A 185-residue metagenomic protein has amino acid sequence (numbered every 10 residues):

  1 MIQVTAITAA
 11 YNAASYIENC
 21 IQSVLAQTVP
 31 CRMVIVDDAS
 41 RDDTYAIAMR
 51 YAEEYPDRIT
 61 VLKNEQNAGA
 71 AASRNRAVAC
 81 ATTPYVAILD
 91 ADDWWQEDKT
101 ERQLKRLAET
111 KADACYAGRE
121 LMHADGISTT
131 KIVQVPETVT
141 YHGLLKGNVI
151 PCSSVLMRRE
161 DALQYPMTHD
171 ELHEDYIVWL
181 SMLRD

Functional and structural regions predicted by a protein language model:
A6, A79, A117, P136-D185: Conserved nucleotide-sugar donor-binding catalytic segment
T8-I21, A39: Active-site beta-to-alpha loop of glycosyltransferases that engages the nucleotide-sugar donor
Y16-E18, D42-Y51, W94, D98: Acidic helix N-cap motif at the loop->helix transition within catalytic regions of sugar-transfer enzymes
Q22-C31: Short, acidic, metal-binding catalytic loop of nucleotide-sugar glycosyltransferases
S23, D37-I47, Q66, D90: A conserved acidic beta->alpha catalytic loop
N64-A81, R102: Glycine-rich, basic loop-to-helix element that forms the pyrophosphate-binding segment of sugar-nucleotide handling
V86: Short aromatic/hydrophobic "clamp" motif used to bind/position activated sugar donors
D98-T129: Conserved donor NDP-sugar-binding/catalytic core segment of glycosyltransferases
